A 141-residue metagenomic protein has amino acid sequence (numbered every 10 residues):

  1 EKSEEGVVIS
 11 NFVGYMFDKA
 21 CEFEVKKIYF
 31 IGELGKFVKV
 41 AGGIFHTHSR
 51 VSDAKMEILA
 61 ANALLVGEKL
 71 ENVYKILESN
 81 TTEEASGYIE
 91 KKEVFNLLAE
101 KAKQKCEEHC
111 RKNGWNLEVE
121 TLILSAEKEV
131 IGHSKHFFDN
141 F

Functional and structural regions predicted by a protein language model:
E1-N96, L122-L124: A structural signal for small-residue-enriched, beta-sheet-centric alpha/beta enzyme cores and oligomeric scaffold folds
A99-F141: Extended hydrophobic packing segments that form well-structured cores
